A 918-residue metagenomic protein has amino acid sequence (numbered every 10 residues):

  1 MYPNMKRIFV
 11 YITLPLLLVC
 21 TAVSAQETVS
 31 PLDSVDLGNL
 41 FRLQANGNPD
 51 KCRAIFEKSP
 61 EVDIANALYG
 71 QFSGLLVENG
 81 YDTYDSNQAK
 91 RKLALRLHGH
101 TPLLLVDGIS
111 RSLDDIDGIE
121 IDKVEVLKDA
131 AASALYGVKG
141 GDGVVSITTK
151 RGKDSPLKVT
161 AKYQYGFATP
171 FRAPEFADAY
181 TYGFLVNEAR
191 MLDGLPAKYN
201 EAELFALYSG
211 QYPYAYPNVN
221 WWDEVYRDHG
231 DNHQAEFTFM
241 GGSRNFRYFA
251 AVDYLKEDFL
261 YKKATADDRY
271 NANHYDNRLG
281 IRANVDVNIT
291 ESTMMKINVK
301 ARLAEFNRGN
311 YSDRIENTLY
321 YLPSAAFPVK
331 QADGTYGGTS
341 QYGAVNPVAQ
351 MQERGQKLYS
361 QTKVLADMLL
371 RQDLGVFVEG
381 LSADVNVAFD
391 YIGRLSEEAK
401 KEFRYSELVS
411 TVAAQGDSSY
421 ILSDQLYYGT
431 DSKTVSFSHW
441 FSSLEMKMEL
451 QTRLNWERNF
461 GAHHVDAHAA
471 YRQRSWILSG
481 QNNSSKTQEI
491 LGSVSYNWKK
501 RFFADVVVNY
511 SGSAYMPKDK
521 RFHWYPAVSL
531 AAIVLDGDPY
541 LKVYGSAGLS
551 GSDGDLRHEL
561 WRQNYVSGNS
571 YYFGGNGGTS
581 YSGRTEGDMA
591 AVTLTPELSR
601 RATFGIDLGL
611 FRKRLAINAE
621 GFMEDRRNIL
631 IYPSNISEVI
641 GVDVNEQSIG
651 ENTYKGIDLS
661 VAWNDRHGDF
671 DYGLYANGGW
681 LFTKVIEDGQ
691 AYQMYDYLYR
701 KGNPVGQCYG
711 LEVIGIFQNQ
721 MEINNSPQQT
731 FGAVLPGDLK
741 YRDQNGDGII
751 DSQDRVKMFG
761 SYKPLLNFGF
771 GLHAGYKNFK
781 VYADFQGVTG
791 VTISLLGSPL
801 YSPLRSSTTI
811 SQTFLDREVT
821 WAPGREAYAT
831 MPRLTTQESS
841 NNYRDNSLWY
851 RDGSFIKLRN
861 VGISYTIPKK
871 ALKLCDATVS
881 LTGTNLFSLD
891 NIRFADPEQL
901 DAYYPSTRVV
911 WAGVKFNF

Functional and structural regions predicted by a protein language model:
Y2, I8, L17, V23-L103 (+16 more regions): Membrane-proximal, glycine/serine-rich, low-complexity loop/turn segments characteristic of large bacterial
F9-L16, L381: Sec-dependent signal peptide hydrophobic core
L104, Y496, Q744, A774: Short aromatic-centered micro-motifs
G108, L127-A130, K139-G143, H229-D231 (+8 more regions): Short, glycine/acidic-rich beta->alpha junctions
R172, F176-W222, L322-Q352, A399-E445 (+3 more regions): Flexible glycine-rich, low-complexity coil/linker segments exposed to the extracellular/periplasmic environment
N284-I289, T293, V299-L303, S312 (+5 more regions): Extracellular/periplasmic, surface-exposed regions of secreted and cell-surface proteins
K330-G334, A733, V788-T878, G883: Extracytoplasmic gating/loop element in the C-terminal half of outer-membrane beta-barrel translocons and assembly
Q647-P764, G775-N778, Q786-V791, L795-G797: Gram-negative outer-membrane beta-barrel transporters
